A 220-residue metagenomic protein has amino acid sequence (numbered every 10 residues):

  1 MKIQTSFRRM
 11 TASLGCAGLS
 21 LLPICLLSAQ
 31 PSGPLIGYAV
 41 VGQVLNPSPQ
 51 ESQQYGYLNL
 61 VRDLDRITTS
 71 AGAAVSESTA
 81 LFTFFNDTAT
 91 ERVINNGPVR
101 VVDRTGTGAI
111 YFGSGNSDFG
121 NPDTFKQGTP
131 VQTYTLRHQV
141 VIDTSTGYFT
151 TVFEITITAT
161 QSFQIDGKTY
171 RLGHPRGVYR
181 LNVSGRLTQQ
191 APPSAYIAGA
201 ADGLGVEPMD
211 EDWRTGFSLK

Functional and structural regions predicted by a protein language model:
K2-C16: Bacterial N-terminal signal peptides that target proteins for export
S13-C25: Bacterial N-terminal signal peptides
Q30-K220: Extracytosolic secretory-pathway proteins
